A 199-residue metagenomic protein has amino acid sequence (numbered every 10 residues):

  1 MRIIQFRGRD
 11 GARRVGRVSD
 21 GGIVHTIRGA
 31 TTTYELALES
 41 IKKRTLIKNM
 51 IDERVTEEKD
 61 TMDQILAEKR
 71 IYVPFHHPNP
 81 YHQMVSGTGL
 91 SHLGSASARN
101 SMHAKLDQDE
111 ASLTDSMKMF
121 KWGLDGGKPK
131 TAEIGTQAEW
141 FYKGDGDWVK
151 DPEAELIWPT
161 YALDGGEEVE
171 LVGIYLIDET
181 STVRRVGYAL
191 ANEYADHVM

Functional and structural regions predicted by a protein language model:
R2-I51: Gly/serine-rich nucleotide phosphate-binding loop at the start of the catalytic core of nucleotide/ADP-ribose-handling
I4-F6, L38, K42-M199: Active-site microenvironments in enzyme catalytic cores
